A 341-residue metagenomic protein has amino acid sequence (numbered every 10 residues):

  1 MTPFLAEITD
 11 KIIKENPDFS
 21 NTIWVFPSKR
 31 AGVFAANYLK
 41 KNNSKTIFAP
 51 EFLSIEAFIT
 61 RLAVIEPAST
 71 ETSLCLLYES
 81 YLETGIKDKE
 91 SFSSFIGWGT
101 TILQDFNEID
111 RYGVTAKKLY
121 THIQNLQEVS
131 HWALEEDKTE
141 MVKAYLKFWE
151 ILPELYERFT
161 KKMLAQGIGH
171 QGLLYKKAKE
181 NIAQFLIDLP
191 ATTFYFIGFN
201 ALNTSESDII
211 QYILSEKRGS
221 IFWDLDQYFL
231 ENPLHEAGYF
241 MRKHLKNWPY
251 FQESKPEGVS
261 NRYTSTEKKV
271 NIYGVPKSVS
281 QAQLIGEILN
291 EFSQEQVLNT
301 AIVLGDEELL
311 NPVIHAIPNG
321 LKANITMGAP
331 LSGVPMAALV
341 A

Functional and structural regions predicted by a protein language model:
M1-A341: Nucleic acid-machinery interaction/catalytic patches
